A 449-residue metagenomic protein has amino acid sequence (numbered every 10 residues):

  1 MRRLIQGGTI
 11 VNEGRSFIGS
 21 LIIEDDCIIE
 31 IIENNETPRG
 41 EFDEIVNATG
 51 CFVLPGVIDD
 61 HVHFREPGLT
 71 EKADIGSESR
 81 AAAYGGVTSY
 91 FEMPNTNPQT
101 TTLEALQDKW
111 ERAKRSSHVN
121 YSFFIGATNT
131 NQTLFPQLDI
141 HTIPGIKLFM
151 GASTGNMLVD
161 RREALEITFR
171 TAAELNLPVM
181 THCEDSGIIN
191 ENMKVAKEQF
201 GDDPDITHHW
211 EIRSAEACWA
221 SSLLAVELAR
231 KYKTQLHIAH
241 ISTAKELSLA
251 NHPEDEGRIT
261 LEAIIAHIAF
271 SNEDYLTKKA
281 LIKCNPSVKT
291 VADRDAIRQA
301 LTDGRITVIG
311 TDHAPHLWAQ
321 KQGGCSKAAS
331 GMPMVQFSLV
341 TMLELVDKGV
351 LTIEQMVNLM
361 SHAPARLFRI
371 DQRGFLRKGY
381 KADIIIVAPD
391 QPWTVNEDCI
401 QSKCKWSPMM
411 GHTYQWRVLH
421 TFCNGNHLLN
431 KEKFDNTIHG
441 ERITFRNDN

Functional and structural regions predicted by a protein language model:
M1-R39: N-terminal metal-binding scaffold of metallo-dependent hydrolase/deaminase domains
E36-V53: Active-site metal-binding motif and surrounding structural segment of the metallo-beta-lactamase
T49-S116: Metal-associated gating/positioning segment near the N- to mid-region
H63-K72, F91-L103, F123-T133, G151-D160 (+3 more regions): Divalent metal-binding segments
E111-A127: A glycine-rich helix N-cap at a beta->alpha junction
T133-I309: Histidine/acidic residue-rich metal-binding segments in metalloenzymes
D203-L223, L228-K233, T302-I309, A314-P389: His/Asp/Glu-enriched, well-ordered alpha-helical/loop segment that forms or immediately abuts the divalent-metal
G324, K378-T444: C-terminal cap of metal-dependent C-N hydrolases
